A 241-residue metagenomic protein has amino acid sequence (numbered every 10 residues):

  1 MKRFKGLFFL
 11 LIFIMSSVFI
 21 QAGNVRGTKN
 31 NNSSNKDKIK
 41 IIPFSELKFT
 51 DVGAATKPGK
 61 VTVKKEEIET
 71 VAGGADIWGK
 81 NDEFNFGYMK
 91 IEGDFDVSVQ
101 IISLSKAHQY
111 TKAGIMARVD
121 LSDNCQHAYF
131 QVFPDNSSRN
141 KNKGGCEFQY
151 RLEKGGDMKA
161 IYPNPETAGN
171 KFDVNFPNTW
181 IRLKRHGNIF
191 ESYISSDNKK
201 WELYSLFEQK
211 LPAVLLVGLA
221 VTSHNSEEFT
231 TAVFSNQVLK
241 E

Functional and structural regions predicted by a protein language model:
M1-F8: Bacterial N-terminal signal peptides that target proteins for export
F9-S17: Bacterial N-terminal signal peptides
I20-A22: Boundary at the C-terminal end of the N-terminal hydrophobic targeting segment
V25-E241: Extracellular glycan-recognition regions
